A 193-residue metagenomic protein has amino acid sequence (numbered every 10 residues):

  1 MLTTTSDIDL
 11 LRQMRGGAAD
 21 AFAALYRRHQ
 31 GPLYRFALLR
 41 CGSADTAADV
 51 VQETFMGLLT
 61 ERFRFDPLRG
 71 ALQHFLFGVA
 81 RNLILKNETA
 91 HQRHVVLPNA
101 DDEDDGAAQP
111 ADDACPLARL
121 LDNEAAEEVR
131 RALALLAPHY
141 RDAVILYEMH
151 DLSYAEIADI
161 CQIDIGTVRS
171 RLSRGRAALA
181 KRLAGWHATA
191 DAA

Functional and structural regions predicted by a protein language model:
L2, R15-A24, Y34-E53, I165 (+1 more regions): Short, charged helix-capping/linker segments at alpha-helix termini
T3-T4, K86, H94-D122, A126 (+1 more regions): Internal acidic/polar
T5, E127-T167: Helix-turn-helix DNA-binding module
R15-G16, L39-G42, E53-R69, A90-Q92: Sigma70-family region 2
Y26-D45, T60-E61, L133, G185: Amphipathic, Lys/Arg- and hydrophobic-enriched alpha-helical face
R35, D49-M56, G70-N82: Structural recognition of an alpha-helix C-terminal capping motif at a helix-to-coil junction
A37, T89-Q92, L136, R141 (+1 more regions): Short, Lys/Arg-enriched C-terminal cap helix and immediately downstream tail that follows
T60-P67, G78-N99, D122, G185: Arg/Lys-rich amphipathic alpha helix in sigma70-family domain 2
